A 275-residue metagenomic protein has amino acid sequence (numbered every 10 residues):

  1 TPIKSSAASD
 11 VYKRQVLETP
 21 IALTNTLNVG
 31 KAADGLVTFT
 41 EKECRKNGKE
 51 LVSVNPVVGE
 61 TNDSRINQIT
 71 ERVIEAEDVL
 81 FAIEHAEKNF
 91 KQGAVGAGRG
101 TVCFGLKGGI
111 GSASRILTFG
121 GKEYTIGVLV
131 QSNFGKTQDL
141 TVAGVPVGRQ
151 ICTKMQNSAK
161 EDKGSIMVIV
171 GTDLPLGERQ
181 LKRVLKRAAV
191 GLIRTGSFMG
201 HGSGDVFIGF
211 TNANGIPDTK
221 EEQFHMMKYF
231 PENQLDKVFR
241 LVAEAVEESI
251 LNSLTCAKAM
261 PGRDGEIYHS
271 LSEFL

Functional and structural regions predicted by a protein language model:
T1-A8, Y12: Single conserved hydrophobic/aromatic residue that forms the stacking wall/gate of nucleotide- or nucleobase-binding
K13-T19, N25-V29, G35, E43 (+2 more regions): Helix-rich interaction surfaces within compact, conserved domain-sized segments that mediate assembly or partner
V16-L27, N55-I66, I166-P175, F207-T211: Short glycine-rich or small-residue beta-strand-to-loop segments that form or flank ligand, phosphate, metal/Fe-S
P20, T26-N157: Glycine-rich, mobile lid/loop segments that gate access to catalytic sites or pores
K46-N55, F90-A94, V142, R194-F207 (+1 more regions): Flexible, glycine/charged-enriched surface loops at secondary-structure junctions
K122, I126-T137, V145, R149-Q156 (+3 more regions): N-terminal nucleophile
T219-L275: Internal helix-turn-beta structural module
